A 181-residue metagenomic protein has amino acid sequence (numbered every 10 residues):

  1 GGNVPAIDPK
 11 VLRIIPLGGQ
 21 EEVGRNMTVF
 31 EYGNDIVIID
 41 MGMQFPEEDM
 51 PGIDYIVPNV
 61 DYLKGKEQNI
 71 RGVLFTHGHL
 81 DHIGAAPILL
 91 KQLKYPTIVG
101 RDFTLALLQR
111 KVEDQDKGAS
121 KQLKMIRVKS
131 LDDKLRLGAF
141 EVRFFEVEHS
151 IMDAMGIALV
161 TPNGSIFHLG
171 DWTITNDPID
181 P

Functional and structural regions predicted by a protein language model:
G2-L74, H79-P181: His/Asp/Glu-rich metal-coordinating catalytic cores of metallo-dependent phosphodiesterases/hydrolases acting on
